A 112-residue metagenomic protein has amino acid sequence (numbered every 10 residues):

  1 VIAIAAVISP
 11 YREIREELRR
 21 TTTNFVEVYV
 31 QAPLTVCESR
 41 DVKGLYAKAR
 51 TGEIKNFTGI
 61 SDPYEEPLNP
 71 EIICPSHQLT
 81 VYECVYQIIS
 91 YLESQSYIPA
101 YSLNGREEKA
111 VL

Functional and structural regions predicted by a protein language model:
I2-A49, N56: ATP-dependent NMP and nucleoside kinases share a basic, alpha-helical "lid"
I2-I4, P99, K109: Residue-level detector of intrinsically disordered, flexible termini and proteolytic processing junctions
Q31-L34, S39-Q87, Q95-E107: Small-molecule kinase domains that catalyze NTP-dependent phosphoryl transfer to phosphate-bearing small molecules
